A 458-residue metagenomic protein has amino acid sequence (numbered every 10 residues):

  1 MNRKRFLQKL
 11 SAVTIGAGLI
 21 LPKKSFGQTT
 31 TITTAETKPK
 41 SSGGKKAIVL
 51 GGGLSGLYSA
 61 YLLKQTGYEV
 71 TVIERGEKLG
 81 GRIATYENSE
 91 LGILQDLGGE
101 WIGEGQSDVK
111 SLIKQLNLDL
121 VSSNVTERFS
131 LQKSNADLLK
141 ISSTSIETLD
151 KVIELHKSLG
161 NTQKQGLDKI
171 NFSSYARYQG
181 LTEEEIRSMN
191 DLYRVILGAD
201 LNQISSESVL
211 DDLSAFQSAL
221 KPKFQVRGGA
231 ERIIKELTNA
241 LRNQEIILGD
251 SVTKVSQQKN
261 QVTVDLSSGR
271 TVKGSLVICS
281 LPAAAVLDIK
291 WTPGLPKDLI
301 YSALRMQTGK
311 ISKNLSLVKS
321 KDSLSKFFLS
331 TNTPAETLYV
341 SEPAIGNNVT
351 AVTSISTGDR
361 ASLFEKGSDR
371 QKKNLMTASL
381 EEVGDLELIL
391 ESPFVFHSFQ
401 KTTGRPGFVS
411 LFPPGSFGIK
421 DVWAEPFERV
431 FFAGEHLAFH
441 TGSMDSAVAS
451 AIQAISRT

Functional and structural regions predicted by a protein language model:
R3-T29: N-terminal export signals
Q28-G43: A short, basic/flexible loop-to-alpha-helix module at the beginning of a structural domain
T34-E36, Q261, E336-T458: Conserved flavin/dinucleotide-binding core of flavoenzymes
K45-V72: N-terminal Rossmann-like FAD-binding beta1-loop-alpha1 element of flavoenzymes
K64-Y86: Glycine-rich FAD pyrophosphate-binding loop
E90-T162: Dinucleotide-binding Rossmann-like beta1-alpha1 core, especially the glycine-rich loop that anchors the ADP
N161-Q261, S280, A284-K290, L411-F412: Active-site/ligand-binding neighborhood in enzyme catalytic cores
Q257, S267-S325: Central helical "cap/lid" subdomain
